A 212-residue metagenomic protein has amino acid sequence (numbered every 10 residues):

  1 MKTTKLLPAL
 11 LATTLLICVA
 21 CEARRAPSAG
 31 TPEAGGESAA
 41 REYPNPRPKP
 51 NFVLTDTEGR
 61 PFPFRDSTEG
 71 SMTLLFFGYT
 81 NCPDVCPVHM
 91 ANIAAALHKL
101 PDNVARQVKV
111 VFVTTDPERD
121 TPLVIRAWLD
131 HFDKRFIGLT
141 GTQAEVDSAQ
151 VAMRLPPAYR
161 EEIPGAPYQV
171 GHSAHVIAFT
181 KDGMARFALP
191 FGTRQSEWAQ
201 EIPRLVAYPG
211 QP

Functional and structural regions predicted by a protein language model:
M1-V19: Sec-dependent bacterial lipoprotein signal peptides
C21-R24: Bacterial signal peptide processing site
G30-D66, A91: N-terminal "domain-start" segment that seeds a small globular fold
K49-P50, T73, S173-A174: Short loop/turn microsegments at loop-to-beta-strand junctions
R65-H89, I93: Short active-site neighborhood of thiol/selenol oxidoreductases, capturing the structured segment around
V88-A149: Structural microenvironment flanking redox-active thiols in thiol-disulfide oxidoreductases
E145-E201: Thiol/disulfide oxidoreductase modules built on the thioredoxin-like
W198-P212: Extracytoplasmic/luminal low-complexity segments enriched in Pro/Gly and acidic/polar residues that act as flexible
